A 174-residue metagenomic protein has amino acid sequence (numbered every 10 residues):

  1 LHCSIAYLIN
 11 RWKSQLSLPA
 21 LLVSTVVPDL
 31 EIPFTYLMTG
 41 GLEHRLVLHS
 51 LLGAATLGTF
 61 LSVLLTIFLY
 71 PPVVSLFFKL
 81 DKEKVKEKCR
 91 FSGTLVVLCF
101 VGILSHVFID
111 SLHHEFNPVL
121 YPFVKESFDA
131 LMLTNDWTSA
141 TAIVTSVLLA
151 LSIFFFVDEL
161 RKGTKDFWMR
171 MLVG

Functional and structural regions predicted by a protein language model:
L1-G174: N-terminal membrane-targeting hydrophobic helices
